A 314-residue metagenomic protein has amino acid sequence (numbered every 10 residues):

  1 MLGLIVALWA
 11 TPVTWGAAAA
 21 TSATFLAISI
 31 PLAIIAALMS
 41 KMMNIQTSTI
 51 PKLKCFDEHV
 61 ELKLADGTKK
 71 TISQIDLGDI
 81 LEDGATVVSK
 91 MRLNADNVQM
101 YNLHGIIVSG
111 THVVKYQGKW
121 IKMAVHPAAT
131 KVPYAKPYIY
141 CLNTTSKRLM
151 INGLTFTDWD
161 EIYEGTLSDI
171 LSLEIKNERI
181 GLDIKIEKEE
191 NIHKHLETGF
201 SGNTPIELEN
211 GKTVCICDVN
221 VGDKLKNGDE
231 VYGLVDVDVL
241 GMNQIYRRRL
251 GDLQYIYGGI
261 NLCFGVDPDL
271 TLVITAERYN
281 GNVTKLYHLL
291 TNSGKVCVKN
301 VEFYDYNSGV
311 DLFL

Functional and structural regions predicted by a protein language model:
M1-I45: Small-residue-rich hydrophobic membrane-insertion segments
A19, A23, G67-S73, Y134 (+2 more regions): Extracytoplasmic/periplasmic, Sec-exported soluble proteins
S29-L77, L154, I162-K224: Protein maturation boundaries and topogenic segments
D57-D66, L81-S172, K176, D183 (+2 more regions): Long beta-strand-rich cores associated with HINT superfamily self-processing modules
